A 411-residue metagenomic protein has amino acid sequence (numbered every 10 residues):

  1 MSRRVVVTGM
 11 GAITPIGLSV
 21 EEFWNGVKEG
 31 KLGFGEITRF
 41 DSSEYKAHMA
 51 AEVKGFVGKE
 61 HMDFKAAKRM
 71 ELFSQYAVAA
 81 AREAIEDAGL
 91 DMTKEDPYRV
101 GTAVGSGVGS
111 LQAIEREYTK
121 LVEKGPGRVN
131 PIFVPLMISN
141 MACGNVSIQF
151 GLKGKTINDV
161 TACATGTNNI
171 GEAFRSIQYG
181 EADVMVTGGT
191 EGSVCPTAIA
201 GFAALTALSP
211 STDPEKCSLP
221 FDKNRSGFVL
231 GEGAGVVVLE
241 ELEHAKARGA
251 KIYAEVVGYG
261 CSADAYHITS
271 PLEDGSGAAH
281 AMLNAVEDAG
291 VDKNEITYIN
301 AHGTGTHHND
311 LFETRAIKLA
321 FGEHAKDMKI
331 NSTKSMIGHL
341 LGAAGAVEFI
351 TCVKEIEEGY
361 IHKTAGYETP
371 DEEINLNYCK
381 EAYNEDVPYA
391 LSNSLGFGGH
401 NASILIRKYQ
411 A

Functional and structural regions predicted by a protein language model:
M1-A66, E243-E255, I350-T364, R407-A411: ACP-dependent fatty acid/polyketide chain-elongation machinery
R4-T8, G35, D213-A289, Y298 (+1 more regions): Condensing-enzyme catalytic core mediating Claisen C-C bond formation in acyl metabolism
V7, K28-T161, T190-I199, K293-N309 (+1 more regions): Conserved beta-ketoacyl condensing-enzyme motif
E21-G26, Q112-P126, S176-Y179, I199-T212 (+3 more regions): A glycine- and small-aliphatic-rich helix-loop capping segment at beta-alpha/alpha-beta transitions that lines
A77-L90, S139-C143, S147-E191, V229-A250 (+2 more regions): Active-site-proximal alpha-helical scaffold in enzymes
A84-D96, A245-G249, M282-Y298, A320-H324: Phosphate/pyrophosphate-binding loops at sites that engage ATP/ADP/AMP, CoA/4′-phosphopantetheine, polyphosphate
E123-N130, G171, R175, E191-A247 (+2 more regions): Glycine-/small-residue-rich "gating" segment that lines the acyl/pantetheine channel and substrate pocket
E181-S226, Y259-E273, G303-D310, D327-L376: Acyl-CoA/ACP chain-elongation machinery
